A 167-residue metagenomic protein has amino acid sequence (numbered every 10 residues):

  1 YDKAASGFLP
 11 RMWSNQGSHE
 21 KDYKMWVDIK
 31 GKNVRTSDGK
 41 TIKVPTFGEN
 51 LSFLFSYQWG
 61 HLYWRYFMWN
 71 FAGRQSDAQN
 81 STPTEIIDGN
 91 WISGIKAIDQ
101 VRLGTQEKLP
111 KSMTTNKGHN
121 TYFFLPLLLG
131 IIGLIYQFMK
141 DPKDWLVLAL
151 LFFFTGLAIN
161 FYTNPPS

Functional and structural regions predicted by a protein language model:
Y1-L134: Lumenal/periplasmic acceptor-binding loop at the mouth of the active site in multi-pass, GT-C-fold membrane enzymes
M68, A72, M139, Y162: Residue-level marker of positions within ordered structural domains that often coincide with functionally constrained
Y122-L129, D141-T163: Transmembrane alpha-helix segments characteristic of polytopic inner-membrane glycan-assembly/cell-envelope
L134-D141: Structural signal for the C-terminal ends of transmembrane alpha-helices and the immediately following loop
